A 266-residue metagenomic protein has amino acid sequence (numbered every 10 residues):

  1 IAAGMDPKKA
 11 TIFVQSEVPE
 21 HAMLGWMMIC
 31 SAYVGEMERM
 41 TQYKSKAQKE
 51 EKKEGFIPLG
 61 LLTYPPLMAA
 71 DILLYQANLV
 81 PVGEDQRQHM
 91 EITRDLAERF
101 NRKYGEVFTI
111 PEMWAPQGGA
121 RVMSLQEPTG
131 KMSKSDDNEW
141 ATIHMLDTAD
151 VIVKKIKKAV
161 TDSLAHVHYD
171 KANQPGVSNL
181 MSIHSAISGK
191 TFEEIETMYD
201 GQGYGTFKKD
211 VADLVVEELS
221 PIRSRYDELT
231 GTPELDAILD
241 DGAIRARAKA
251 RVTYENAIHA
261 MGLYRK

Functional and structural regions predicted by a protein language model:
I1-K131: Divalent-metal (Mg2+/Mn2+/Ca2+)-assisted nucleotide/phosphate chemistry catalytic cores
Q88, R94-K266: Conserved nucleotide- and phosphate/pyrophosphate-binding catalytic cores in adenylate/nucleotidyl-handling enzymes
